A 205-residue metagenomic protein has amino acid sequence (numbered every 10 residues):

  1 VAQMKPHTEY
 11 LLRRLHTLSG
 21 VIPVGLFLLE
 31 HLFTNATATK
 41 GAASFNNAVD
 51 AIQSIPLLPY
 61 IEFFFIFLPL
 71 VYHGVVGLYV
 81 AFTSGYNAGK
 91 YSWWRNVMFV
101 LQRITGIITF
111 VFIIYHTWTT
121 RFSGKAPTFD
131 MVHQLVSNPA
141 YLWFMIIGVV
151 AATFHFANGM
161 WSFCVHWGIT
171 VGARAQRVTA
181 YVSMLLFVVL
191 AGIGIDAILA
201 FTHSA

Functional and structural regions predicted by a protein language model:
V1-A205: Membrane-embedded alpha-helical bundles that constitute the cytochrome b-like, heme-associated redox core of multi-pass
